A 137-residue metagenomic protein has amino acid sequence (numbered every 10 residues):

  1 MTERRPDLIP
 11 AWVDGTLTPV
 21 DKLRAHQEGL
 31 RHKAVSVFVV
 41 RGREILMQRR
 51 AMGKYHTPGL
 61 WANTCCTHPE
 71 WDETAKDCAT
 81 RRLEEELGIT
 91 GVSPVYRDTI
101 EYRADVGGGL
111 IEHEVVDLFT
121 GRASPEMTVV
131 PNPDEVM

Functional and structural regions predicted by a protein language model:
T2-S36: Acidic, metal-coordinating catalytic segment for phosphate/diphosphate chemistry, firing primarily on the Nudix
E3-R4, L30-H32, V40, I111-H113 (+1 more regions): A generic fold-level signal
D7, K33-V35, C65, Y96 (+1 more regions): Residues that flank catalytic or metal-binding motifs in active/ligand-binding sites
G15-T16, E44, L60, V95: Residue-level signal for well-ordered, solvent-exposed loop/turn and beta-edge residues enriched in charged/polar side
P19-V20, Q48, R97-T99: Residue-level detector of high-confidence beta-strand sites
R24-V35, V40-E85: Conserved Nudix-box catalytic region and its N-terminal flanking loop in Nudix hydrolases and closely related
T67-M137: Unchanged
